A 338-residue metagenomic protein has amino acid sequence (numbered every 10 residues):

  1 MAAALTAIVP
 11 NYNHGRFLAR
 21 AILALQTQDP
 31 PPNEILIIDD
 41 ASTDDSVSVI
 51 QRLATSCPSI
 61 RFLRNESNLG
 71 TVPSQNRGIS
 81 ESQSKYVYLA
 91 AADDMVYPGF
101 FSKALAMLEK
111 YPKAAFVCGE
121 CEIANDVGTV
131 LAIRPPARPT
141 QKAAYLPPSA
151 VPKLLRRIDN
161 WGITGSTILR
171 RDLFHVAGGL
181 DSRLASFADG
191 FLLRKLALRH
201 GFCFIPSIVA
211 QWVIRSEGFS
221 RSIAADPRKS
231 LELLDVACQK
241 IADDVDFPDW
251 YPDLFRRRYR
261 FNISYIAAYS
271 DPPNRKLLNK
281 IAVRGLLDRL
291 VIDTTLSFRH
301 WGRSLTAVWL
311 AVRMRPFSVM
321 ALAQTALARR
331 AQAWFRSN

Functional and structural regions predicted by a protein language model:
A3-T6, E34, F191: Cell-envelope/extracellular polymer assembly enzymes that use nucleotide-activated donors
L5-F17, A21, Q28, I38: A conserved hydrophobic helix/loop-capping motif in glycosyltransferases and polysaccharide synthases
D39-S48, S67, A91: A conserved acidic beta->alpha catalytic loop
N65-S82, M95, K103: Glycine-rich, basic loop-to-helix element that forms the pyrophosphate-binding segment of sugar-nucleotide handling
V87: Short aromatic/hydrophobic "clamp" motif used to bind/position activated sugar donors
F101-I133: Conserved donor NDP-sugar-binding/catalytic core segment of glycosyltransferases
G119, Q141-L234: Conserved nucleotide-sugar donor-binding catalytic segment
L155-R157, F191, L198, V213-N338: C-terminal subregions of glycosyltransferases and related glycan-biosynthesis enzymes
